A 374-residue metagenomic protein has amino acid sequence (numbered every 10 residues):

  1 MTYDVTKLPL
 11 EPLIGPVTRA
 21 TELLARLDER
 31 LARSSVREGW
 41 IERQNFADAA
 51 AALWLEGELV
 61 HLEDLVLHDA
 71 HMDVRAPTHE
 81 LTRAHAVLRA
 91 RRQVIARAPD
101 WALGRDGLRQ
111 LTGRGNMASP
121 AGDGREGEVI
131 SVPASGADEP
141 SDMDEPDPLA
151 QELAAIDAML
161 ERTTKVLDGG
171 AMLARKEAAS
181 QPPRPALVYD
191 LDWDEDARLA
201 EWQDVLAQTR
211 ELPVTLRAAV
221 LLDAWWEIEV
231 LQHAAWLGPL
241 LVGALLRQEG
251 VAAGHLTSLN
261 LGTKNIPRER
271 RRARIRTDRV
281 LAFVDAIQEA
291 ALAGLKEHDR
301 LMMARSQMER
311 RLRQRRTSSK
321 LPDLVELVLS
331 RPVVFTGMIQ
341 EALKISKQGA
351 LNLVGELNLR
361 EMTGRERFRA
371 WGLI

Functional and structural regions predicted by a protein language model:
M1-I374: FIC/Doc superfamily catalytic core
